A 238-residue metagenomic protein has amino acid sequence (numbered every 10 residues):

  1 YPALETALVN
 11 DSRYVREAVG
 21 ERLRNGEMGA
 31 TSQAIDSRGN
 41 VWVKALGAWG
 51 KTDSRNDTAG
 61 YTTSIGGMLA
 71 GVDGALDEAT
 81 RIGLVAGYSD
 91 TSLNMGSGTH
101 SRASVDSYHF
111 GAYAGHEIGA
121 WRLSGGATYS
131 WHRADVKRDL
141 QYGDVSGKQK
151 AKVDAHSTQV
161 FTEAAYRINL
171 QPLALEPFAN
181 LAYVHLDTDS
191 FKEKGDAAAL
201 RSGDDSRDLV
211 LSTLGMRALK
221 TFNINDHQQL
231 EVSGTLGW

Functional and structural regions predicted by a protein language model:
Y1, D36-W238: Membrane translocator/pore-forming domains, dominated by Gram-negative outer-membrane beta-barrels
Y1-D53: Interface/linker segment at the passenger-translocator junction of Type V secretion outer-membrane proteins
